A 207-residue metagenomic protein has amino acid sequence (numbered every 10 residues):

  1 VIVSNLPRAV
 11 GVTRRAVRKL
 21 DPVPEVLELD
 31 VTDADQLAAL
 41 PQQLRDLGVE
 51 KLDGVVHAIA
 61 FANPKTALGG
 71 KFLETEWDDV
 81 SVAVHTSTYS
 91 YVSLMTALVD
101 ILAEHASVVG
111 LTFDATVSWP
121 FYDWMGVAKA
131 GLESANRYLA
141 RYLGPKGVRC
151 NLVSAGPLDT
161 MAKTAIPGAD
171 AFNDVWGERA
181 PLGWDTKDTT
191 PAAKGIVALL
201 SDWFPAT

Functional and structural regions predicted by a protein language model:
V1-D78, T164-A165, A171-F172: Short-chain dehydrogenase/reductase
R15, W124, P145, A155-P181: A glycine/serine/threonine-rich, flexible loop-to-helix segment that serves as the NAD(P) cofactor-binding "lid"
T32, Y89, T186-T190: Residue-level signal for the nucleotide or nucleotide-sugar donor/cofactor binding architecture
P41, Y91, M95, N136-R137 (+2 more regions): Short-chain dehydrogenase/reductase
V56, V109, C150-V153, K163: Hydrophobic structural elements of the Rossmann-like NAD(P)H-binding subdomain that define the short-chain
A60-D100, E104-P145, P157-T160: Catalytic loop of short-chain dehydrogenase/reductase
G144, R149, A206-T207: Short, small/polar-rich loop/turn modules that mediate ligand/substrate recognition or access, typified
D185-T207: C-terminal substrate-recognition "lid" of short-chain dehydrogenase/reductases
